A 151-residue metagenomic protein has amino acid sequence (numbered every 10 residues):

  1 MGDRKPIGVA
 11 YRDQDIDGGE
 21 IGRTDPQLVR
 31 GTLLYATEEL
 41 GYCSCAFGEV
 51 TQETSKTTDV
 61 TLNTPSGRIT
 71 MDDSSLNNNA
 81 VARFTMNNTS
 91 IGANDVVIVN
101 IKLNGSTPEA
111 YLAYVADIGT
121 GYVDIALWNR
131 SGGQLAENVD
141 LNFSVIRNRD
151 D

Functional and structural regions predicted by a protein language model:
M1-E38: Register-specific beta-strand positions within repetitive beta-rich fiber domains
G2-D3, L33-D95, K102-G105, A116-D151: Extracellular receptor-binding modules and their adjoining Ser/Thr/Gly/Asp/Asn-rich linkers
T107-E109: Short active-site-adjacent structural elements
Y111-A113: Short, surface-exposed beta-strand/strand-loop-strand elements in extracellular ectodomains
